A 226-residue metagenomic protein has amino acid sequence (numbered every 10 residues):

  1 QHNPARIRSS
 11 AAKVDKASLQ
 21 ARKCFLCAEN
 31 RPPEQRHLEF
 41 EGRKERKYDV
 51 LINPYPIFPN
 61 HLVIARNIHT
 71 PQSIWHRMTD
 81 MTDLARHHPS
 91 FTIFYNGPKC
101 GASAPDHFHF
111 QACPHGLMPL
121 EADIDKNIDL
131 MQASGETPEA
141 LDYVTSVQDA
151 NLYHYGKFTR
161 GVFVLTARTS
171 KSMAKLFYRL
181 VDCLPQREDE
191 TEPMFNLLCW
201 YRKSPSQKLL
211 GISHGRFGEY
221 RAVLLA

Functional and structural regions predicted by a protein language model:
Q1-L84, F91, P98, S103 (+1 more regions): Active-site microenvironments that recognize anionic phosphate/pyrophosphate groups
D106: Histidine-centered nuclease catalytic patch
H109: Conserved, mostly hydrophobic/aromatic
A112: Phosphate-group recognition and catalysis centered on beta-loop-alpha active-site segments
